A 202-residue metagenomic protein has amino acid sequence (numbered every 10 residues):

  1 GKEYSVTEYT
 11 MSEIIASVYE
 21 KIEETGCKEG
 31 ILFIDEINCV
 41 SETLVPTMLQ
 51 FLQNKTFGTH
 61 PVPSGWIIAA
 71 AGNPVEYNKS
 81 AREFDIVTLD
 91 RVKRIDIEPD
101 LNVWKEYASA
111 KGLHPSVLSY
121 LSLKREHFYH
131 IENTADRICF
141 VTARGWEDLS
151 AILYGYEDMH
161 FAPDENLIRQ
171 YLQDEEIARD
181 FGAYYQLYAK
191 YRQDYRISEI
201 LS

Functional and structural regions predicted by a protein language model:
G1-I31, I37-A69, N73-S202: C-terminal regulatory/interaction module of P-loop NTP-utilizing enzymes
